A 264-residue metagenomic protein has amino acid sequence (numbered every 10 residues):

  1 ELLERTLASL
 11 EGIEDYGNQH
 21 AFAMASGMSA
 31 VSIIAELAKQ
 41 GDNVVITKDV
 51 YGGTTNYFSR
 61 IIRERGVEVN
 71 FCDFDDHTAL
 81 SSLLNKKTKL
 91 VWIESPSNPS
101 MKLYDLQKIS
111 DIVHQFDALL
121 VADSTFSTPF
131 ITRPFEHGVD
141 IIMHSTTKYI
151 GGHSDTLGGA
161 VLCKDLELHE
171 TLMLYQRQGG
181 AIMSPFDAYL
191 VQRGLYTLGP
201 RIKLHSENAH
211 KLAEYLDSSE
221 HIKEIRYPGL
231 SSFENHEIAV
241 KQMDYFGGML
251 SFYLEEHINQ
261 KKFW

Functional and structural regions predicted by a protein language model:
E1, N18, I258-N259: Acyl-CoA thioester-binding alpha/beta core of soluble enzymes
E1-L10: Conserved PLP-binding active-site segment in aminotransferase class I/II-type PLP enzymes
L10, Y16-H221, R226, E237: Conserved PLP-enzyme active-site core in the AAT-like
E11-G12, L254: Short acidic, glycine-rich loop/turn motifs
H210-W264: Conserved small-domain helix->loop->beta segment predominantly found in fold-type I
